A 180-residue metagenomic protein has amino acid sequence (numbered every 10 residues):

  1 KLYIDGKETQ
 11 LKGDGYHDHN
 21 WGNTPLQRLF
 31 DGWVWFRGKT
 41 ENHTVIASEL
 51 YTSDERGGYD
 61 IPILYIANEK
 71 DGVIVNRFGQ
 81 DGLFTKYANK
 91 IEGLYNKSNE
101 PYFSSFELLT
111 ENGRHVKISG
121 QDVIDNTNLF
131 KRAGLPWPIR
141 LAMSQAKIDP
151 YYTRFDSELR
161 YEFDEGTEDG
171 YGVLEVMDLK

Functional and structural regions predicted by a protein language model:
K1-K180: Structured soluble/peripheral alpha/beta segments that form catalytic or ligand/cofactor-binding pockets
